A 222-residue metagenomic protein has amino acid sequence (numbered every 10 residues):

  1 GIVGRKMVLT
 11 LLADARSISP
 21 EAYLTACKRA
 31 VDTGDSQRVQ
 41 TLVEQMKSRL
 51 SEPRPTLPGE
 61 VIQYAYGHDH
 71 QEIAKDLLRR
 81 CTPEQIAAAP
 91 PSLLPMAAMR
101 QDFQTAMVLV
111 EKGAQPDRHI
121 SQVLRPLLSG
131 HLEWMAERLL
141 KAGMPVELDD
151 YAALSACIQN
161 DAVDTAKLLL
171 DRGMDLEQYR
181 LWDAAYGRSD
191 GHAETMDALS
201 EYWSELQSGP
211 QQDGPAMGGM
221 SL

Functional and structural regions predicted by a protein language model:
G1-S17, A22, L57, A156: Short intrinsically disordered, low-complexity coil segments enriched in acidic
V3-G4, G34, D69, Q101 (+3 more regions): Ankyrin-repeat intra-repeat helix-capping/turn positions
M7-V8, R38, E72-I73, Q104-T105 (+3 more regions): Conserved ankyrin/ankyrin-like repeat signature
T10-S17, T41-L50, K75-E84, M107-Q115 (+3 more regions): Ankyrin repeat domain, specifically the short helix-to-loop turn at the C-terminus of the second helix of each repeat
P20-K28, P53-Y64, I86-M96, D117-L128 (+2 more regions): Ankyrin-repeat boundary/"N-cap" motif
V61, G67, A74, L93 (+2 more regions): Eukaryote-biased, non-catalytic alpha-solenoid scaffold regions
L170, L176-Q207: Leucine-rich solenoid repeat scaffolds
S204, S208-L222: Non-Sec secretion/translocation targeting segments of pathogen effectors
